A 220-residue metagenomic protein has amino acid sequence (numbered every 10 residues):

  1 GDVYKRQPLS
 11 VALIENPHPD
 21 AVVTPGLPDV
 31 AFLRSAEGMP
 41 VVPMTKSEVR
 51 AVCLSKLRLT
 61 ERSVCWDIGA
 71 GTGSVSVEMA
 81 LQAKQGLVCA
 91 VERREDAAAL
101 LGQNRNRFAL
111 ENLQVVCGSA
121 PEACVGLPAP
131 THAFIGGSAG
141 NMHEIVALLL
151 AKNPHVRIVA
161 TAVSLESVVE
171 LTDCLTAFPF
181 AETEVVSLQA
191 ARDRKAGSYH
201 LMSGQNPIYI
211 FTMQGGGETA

Functional and structural regions predicted by a protein language model:
G1-Y4: Short, small-residue-biased leader/transition segments that mark boundaries at the very start of proteins
S10-P17, Y199-A220: Core SAM-dependent methyltransferase catalytic element
S47-E61: Conserved alpha-helix/loop element of class I SAM-dependent methyltransferases that forms part of the SAM/SAH-binding
R62-G71: Conserved class I S-adenosyl-L-methionine
T72-K84: Conserved SAM-binding loop of SAM-dependent methyltransferases across substrates and taxa, primarily the Class I
L87-E92: Conserved SAM-binding motif I beta-strand of class I
R93-P130: S-adenosyl-L-methionine
L150-G204: C-terminal substrate-binding/active-site "lid" region of AdoMet-derived donor-dependent transferases
